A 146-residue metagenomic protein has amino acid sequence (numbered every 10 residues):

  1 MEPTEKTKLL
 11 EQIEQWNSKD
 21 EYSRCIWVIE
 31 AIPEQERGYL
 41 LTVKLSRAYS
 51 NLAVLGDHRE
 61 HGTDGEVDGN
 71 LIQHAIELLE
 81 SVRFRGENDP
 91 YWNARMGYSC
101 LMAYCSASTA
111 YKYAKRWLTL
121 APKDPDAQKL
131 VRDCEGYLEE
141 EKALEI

Functional and structural regions predicted by a protein language model:
E2-E14, Q35-H61, E87-A103, P125-K142 (+1 more regions): Amphipathic alpha-helical repeat scaffolds of TPR domains
K19-R24, C105, P122: Short helix-adjacent coil turns
R24, R37, V67-N70, H74 (+3 more regions): Alpha-helical positions within canonical tetratricopeptide repeat
A31-I32, S81-V82, R116-W117: Canonical positions in the second alpha-helix
E34-Q35, F84-R85, L120: Structural marker of alpha-solenoid helical repeat scaffolds
S50-S81, L101-M102, T109-A110: Short coil/linker segments at helix-helix boundaries
W117-L120, P125-D126: Internal alpha-solenoid helical repeat scaffolds
